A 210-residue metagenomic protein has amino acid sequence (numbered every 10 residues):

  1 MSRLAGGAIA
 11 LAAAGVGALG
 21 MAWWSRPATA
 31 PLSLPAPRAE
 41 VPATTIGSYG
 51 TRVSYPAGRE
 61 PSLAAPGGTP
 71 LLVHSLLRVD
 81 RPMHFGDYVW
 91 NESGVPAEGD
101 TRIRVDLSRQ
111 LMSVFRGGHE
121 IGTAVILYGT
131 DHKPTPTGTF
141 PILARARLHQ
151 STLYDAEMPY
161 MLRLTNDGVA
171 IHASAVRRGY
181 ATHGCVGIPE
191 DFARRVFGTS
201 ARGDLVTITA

Functional and structural regions predicted by a protein language model:
S2-T51, R78-V79, G86-D100, K133-T139 (+1 more regions): Exported/periplasmic cell-wall-interacting domains
I46-A64, L72-V73: N-terminal, Lys/Arg-enriched amphipathic/low-complexity engagement segments that precede the first folded domain
S62-D87: Short, compositionally biased leader-like segments
L71, V125-I126, I142: Short, surface-exposed loop motifs enriched in S/T, G, D/E and P with embedded aromatic residues
V89-T130: A structural motif detector for short, solvent-exposed N-terminal "entry" segments of globular domains
